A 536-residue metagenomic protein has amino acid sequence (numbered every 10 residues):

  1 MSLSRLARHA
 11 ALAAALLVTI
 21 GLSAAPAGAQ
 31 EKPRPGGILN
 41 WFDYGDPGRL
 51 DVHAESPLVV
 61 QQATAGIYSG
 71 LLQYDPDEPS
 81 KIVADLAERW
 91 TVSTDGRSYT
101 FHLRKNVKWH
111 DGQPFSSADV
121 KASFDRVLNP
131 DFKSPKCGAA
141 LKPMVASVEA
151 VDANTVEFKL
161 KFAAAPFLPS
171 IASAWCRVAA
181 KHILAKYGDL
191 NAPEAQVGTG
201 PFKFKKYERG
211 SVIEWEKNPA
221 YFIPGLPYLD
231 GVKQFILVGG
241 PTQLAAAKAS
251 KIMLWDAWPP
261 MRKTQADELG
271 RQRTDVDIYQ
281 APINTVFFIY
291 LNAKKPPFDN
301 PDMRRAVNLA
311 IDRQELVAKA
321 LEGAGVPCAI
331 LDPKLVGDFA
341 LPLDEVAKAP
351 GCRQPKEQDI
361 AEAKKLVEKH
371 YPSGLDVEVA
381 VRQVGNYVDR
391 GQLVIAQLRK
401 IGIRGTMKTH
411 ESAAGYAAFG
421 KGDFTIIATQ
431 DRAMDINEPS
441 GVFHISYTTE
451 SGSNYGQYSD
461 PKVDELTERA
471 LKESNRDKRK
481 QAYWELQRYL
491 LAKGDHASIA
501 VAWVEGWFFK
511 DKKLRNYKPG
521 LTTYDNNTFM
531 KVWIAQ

Functional and structural regions predicted by a protein language model:
Q30, P47, L58-Q62, E208-V212 (+5 more regions): Detector for C-terminal structural segments
E31, H102, C137-L184, K206: Surface-exposed binding/hinge segments that line and control ligand-binding clefts or catalytic entry sites
N40, S116-D125, A153-K159, G200-P201 (+7 more regions): Alpha-helical secondary-structure segments
W41, R209, G239, D256 (+5 more regions): Ligand/substrate-recognition segments at binding pockets and active sites
F42-T94, D125, A195-G198: N-terminal lobe/hinge region of extracytoplasmic solute-binding protein
D75-D77, A172-P227, G231, A361 (+1 more regions): Gly/Pro-rich hinge or "lid" segments in bacterial periplasmic/extracellular proteins
E88-K133, V151, E157-K159, Q243-A246 (+2 more regions): Aromatic- and charge-enriched surface segment that lines or borders ligand/interaction sites
S147-E149, K205-E216, K233-K295, A318 (+1 more regions): Extracellular/periplasmic solute-recognition and catalytic clefts
